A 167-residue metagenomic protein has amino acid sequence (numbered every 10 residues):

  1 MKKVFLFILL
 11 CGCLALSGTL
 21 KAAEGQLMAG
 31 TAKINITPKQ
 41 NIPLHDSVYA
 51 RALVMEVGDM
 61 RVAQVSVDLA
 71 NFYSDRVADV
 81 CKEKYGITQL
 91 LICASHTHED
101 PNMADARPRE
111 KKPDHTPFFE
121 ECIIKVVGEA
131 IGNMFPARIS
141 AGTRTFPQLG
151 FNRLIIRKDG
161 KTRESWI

Functional and structural regions predicted by a protein language model:
M1-V4: Positively charged n-region of N-terminal signal peptides that target proteins for export
F7-S17: Bacterial N-terminal signal peptides
G18-A22: Sec/Tat signal peptide C-region and signal peptidase I cleavage site
A23-I167: Conserved beta-alpha junction segments in alpha/beta enzyme cores
